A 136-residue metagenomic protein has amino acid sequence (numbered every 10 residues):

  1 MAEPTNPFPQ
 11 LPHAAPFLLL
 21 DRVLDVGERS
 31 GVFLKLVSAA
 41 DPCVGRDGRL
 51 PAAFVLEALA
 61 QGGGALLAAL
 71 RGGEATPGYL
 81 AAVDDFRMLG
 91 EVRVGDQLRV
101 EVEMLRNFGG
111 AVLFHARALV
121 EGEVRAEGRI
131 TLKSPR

Functional and structural regions predicted by a protein language model:
A2-A14: Short aromatic-glycine motifs in intrinsically disordered, low-complexity regions
A15-P51: Catalytic strand-loop segment that frames the active site of acyl-thioester-processing enzymes
F17-L19, L98-R99, V112: Hydrophobic core residues within well-ordered beta-strands of beta-rich domains
L20-D21, V83, L113, E127: Hydrophobic residues on conserved beta-strands that form the core of alpha/beta folds
R22-D25, D85, G90, M104-R106 (+1 more regions): A residue-level detector for short acidic-glycine micro-motifs
V32, R93-V94, E103-R136: HotDog/MaoC-like acyl-thioester-processing domains
R46-L67, L80-A81: Compact, glycine-rich, soluble single-domain proteins
G63-E101: Hydrophobic beta-strand-centered segment that forms part of the acyl-chain substrate-binding groove
